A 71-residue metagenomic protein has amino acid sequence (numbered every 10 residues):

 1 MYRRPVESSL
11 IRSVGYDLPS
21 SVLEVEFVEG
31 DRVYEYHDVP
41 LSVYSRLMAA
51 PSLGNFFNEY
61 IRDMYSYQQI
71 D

Functional and structural regions predicted by a protein language model:
M1-D71: Acidic/histidine-enriched, beta-strand-rich ligand/metal-binding domains
